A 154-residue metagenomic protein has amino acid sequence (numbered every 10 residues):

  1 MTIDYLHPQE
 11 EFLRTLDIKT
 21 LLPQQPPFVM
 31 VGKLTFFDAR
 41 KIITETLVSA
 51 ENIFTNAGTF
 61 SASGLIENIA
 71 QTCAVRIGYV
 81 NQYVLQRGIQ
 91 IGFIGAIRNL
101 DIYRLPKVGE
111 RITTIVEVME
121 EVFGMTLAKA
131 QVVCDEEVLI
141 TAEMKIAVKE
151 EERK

Functional and structural regions predicted by a protein language model:
M1-R40: N-terminal leader/capping segments at the start of a protein or of a new domain
T2-P8, I43, V75, K107-T113 (+1 more regions): HotDog/MaoC-like acyl-thioester-processing domains
E11, V75-T113: Hydrophobic beta-strand-centered segment that forms part of the acyl-chain substrate-binding groove
Q25-S61: Catalytic strand-loop segment that frames the active site of acyl-thioester-processing enzymes
V29-G32, G92-G95, T114-V116, A142: Small-residue-enriched segments and motifs
G32-T35, R98, Y103, E117-M119: Conserved positions in beta-strands of structured domains
L47-N81: A conserved, well-ordered hydrophobic junction motif at loop->secondary-structure transitions
